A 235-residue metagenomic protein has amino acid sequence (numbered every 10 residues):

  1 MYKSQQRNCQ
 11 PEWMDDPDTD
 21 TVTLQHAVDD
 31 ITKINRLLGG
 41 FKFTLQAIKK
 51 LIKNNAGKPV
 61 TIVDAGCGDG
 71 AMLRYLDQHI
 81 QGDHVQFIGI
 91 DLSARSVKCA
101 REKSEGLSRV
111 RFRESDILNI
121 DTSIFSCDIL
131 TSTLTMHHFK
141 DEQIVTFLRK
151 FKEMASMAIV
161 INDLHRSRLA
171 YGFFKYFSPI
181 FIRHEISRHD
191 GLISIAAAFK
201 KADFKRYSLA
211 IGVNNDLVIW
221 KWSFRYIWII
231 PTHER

Functional and structural regions predicted by a protein language model:
M1-D29: N-terminal, positively charged/glycine-rich alpha-helical extensions of SAM-dependent methyltransferases
T21-Q46, L51: Class I SAM-dependent methyltransferase Rossmann-like catalytic core, especially the SAM/SAH-binding loop
G66-G70: Class I SAM-dependent methyltransferase "Motif I" SAM/SAH-binding loop
A71, L76-N119: Class I SAM-dependent methyltransferase SAM/SAH-binding core
T131: A conserved beta-strand element that flanks and buttresses the S-adenosyl-L-methionine
F139-K150: A short, conserved alpha-helix within the catalytic core of class I
A155-L164: Conserved beta-strand signature within the Rossmann-like core of class I S-adenosyl-L-methionine
L164-S208: C-terminal alpha-helical "lid/dimerization" subdomain adjacent to the S-adenosyl-L-methionine
